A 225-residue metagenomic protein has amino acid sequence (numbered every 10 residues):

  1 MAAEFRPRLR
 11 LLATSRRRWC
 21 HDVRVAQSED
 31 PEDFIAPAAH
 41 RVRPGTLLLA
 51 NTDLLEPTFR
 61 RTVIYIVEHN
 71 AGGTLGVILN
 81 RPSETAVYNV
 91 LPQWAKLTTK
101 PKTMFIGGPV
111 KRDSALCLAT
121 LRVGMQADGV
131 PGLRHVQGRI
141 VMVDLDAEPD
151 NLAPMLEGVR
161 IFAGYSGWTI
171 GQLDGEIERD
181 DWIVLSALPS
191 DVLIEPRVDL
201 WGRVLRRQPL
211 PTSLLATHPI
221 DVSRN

Functional and structural regions predicted by a protein language model:
A2-R10: Extreme N-terminal basic, low-complexity initiation segments that serve as generic localization/processing leaders
L9-L12, R16-N225: A short aromatic-anchored loop/beta-hairpin motif
